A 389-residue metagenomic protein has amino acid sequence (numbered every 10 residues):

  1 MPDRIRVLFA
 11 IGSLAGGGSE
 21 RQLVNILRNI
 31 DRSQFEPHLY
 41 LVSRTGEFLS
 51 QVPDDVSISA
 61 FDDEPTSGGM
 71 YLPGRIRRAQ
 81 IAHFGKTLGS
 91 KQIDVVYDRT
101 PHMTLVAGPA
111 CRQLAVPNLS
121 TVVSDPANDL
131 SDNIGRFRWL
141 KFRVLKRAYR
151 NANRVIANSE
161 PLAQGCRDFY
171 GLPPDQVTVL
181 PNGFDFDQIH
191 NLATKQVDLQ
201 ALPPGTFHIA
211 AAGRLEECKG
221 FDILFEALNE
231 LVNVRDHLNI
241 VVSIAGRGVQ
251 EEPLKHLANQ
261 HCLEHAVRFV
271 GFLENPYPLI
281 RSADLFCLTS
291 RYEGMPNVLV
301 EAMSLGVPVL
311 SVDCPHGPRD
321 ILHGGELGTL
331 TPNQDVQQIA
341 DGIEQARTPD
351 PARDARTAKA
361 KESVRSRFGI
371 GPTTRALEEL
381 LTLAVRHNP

Functional and structural regions predicted by a protein language model:
F9-G17, R21, N25, N29-L72 (+2 more regions): N-terminal strand-loop element at the rim of the active site of nucleotide-sugar-dependent glycosyltransferases
E20-N25, F207, A211-N233, V249-H256 (+1 more regions): A conserved mid-protein helix/loop that constitutes part of the nucleotide-sugar donor-binding site
G74-A82, P117, A127-N151, Q164: Nucleotide-sugar donor phosphate/pyrophosphate-binding loop at the beta->alpha transition of glycosyltransferases
D98-T104, V122: Short His-centered aromatic/hydrophobic patch
R150-T178, F184-Q188: A short, active-site helix/loop in glycosyltransferases that binds the activated sugar's phosphate group
F272, R291: Aromatic "clamp/platform" in nucleotide-sugar-dependent glycosyltransferases that forms part of the donor/acceptor
P308-V312: Short hydrophobic beta-strand element within catalytic cores of glycosyltransferases and related nucleotide-activated
H323-V336, Q345-P351: Conserved acidic donor-binding segment of nucleotide-sugar-dependent glycosyltransferases
